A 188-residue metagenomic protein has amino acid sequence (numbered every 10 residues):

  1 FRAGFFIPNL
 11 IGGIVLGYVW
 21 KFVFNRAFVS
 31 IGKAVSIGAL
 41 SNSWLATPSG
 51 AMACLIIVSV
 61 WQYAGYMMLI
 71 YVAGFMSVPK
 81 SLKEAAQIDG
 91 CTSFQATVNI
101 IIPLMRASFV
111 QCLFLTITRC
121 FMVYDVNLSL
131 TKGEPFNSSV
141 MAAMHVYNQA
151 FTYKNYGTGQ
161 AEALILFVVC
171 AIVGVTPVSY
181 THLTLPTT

Functional and structural regions predicted by a protein language model:
F1-L183: A structural signal for multi-pass alpha-helical bundles of membrane permease subunits that mediate small-molecule
T184-T188: A short, hydrophobic C-terminal helix/tail in secreted or cell-surface proteins
